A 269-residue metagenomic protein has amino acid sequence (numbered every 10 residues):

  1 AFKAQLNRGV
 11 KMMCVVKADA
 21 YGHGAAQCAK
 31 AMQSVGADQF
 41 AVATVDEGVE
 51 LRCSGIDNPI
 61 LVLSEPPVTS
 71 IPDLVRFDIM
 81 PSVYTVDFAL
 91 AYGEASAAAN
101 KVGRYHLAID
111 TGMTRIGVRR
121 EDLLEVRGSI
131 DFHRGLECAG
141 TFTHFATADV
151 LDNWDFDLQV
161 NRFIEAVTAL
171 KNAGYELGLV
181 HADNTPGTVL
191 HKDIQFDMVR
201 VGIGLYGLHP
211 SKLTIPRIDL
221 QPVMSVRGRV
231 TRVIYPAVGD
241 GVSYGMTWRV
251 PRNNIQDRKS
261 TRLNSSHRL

Functional and structural regions predicted by a protein language model:
A1-A4, K11, K30, D46-E47 (+6 more regions): Active-site anion/phosphate-binding pocket segments in diverse small-molecule metabolic enzymes
R8-H181: Active-site-proximal beta-alpha core segment in soluble small-molecule metabolic enzymes
